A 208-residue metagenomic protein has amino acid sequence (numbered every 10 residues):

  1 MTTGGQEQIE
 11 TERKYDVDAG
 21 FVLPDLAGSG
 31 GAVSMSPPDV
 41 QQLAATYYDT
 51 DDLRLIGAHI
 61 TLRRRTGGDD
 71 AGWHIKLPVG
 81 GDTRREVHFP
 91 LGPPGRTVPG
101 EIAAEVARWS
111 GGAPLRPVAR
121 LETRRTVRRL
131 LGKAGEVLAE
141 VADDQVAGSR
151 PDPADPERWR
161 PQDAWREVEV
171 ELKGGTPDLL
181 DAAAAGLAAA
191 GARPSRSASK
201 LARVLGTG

Functional and structural regions predicted by a protein language model:
M1-G208: Phosphate-end processing signature that detects enzymes handling 5′-triphosphorylated RNA and polyphosphate
